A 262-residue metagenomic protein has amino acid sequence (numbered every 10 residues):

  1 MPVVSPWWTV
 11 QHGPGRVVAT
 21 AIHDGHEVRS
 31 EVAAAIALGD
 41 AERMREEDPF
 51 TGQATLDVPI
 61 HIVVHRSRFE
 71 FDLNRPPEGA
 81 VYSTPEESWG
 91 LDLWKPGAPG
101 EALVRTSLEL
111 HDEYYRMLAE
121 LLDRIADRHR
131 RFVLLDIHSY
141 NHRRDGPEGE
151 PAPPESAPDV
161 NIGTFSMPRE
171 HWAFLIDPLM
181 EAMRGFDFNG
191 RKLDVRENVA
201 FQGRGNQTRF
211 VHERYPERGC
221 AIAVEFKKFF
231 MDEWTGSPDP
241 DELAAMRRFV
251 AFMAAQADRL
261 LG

Functional and structural regions predicted by a protein language model:
M1-G262: N-terminal catalytic or cofactor-binding beta/alpha core of small enzyme domains
